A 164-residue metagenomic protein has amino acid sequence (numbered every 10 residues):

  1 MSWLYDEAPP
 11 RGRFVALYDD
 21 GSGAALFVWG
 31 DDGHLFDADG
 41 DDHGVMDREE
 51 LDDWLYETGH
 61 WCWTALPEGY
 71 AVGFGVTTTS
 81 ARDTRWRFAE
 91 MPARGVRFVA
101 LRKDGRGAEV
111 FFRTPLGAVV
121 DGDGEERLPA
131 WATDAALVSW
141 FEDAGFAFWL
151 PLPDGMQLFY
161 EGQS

Functional and structural regions predicted by a protein language model:
M1-P10, R85-E90, R127-P129: Extracellular/surface-exposed low-complexity repeats and stalk/linker segments enriched in Gly/Pro and small polar
M1-W3, Y70-R87, D154-S164: Short intrinsically disordered terminal tails
A8-R13, W29-D32, P92-V96, R113-P115: A short, compositionally biased
R13-D19, A89, R97-R102: A short beta-strand micro-motif
S22, W29-G69, D104-F141: Acidic, low-complexity, intrinsically disordered interaction modules
W61-G69, F74, F146-P153: Short, structured beta-strand segments at or near domain termini in extracellular proteins/domains
